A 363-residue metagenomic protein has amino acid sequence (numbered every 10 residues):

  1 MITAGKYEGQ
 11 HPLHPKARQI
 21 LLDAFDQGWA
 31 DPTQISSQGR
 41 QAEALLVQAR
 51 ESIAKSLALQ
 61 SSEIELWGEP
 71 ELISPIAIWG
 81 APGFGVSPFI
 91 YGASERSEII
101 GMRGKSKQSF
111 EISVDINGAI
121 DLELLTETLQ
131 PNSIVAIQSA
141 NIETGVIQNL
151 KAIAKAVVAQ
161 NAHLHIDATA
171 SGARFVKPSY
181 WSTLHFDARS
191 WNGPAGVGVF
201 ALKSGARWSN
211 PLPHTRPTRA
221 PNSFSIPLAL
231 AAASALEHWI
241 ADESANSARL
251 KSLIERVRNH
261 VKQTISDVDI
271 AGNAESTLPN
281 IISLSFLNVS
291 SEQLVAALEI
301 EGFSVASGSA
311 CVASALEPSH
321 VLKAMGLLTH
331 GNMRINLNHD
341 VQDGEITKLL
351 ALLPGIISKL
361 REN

Functional and structural regions predicted by a protein language model:
M1-N363: Pyridoxal 5′-phosphate
